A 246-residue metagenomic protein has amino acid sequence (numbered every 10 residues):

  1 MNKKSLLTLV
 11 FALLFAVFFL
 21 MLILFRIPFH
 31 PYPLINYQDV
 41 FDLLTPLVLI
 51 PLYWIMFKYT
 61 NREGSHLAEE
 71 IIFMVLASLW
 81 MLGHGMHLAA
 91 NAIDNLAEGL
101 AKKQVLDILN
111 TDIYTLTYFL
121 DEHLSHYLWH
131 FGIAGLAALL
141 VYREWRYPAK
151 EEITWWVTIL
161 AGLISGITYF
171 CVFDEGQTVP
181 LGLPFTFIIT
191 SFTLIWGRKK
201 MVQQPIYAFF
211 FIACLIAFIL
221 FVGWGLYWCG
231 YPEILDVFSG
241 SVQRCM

Functional and structural regions predicted by a protein language model:
M1-I108: N-terminal topogenic module of multi-pass integral membrane proteins
N2-L14, E63-F73, K150-I159, G182 (+1 more regions): Membrane-interfacial loop-to-transmembrane alpha-helix junctions, especially the N-terminal start
L20-P33, A89, T168-Q177, R198-K199 (+1 more regions): Juxtamembrane "helix-exit" motif on the non-cytosolic side of transmembrane helices
P33-F41, G166-L194: Short alpha-helical packing/oligomerization segments
Y53, W129-E151: Transmembrane alpha-helical segments in integral membrane proteins
D112-A138: Hydrophobic alpha-helical transmembrane segments
A208-P232: Final/C-terminal transmembrane alpha-helix of multipass membrane proteins
P232-M246: Cytosolic/matrix-facing juxtamembrane and C-terminal tails of multi-pass cellular membrane proteins
